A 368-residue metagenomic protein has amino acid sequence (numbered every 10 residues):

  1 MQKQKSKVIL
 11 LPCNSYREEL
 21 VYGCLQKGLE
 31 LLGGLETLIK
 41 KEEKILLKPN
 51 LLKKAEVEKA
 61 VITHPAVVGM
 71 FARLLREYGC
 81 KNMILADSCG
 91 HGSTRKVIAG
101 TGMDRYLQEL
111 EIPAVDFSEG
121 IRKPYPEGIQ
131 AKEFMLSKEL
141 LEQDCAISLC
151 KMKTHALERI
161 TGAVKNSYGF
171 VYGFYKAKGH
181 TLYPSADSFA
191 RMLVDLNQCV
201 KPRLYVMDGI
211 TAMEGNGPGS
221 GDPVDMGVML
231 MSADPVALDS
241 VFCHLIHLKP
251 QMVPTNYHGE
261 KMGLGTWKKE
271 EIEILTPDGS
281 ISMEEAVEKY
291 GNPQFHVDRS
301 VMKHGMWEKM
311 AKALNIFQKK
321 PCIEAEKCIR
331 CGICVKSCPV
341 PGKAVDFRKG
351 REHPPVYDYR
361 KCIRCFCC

Functional and structural regions predicted by a protein language model:
M1-C331, V335, P339-E352: N-terminal and secondary-structure boundary signal
Y359-C368: Short Fe-S-cluster ligation motifs
